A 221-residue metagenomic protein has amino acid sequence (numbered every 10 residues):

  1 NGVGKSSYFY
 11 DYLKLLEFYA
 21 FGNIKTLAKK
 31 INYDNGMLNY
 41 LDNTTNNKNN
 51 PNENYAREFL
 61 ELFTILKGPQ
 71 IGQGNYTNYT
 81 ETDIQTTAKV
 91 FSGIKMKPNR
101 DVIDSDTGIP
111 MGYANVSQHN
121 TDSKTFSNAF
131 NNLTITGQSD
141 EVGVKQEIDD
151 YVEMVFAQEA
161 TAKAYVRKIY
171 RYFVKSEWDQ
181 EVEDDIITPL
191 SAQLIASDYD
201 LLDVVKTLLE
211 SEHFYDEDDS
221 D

Functional and structural regions predicted by a protein language model:
G4-D221: Active-site substrate-binding loop specific to GH73 endo-beta-N-acetylglucosaminidase modules in bacterial autolysins
